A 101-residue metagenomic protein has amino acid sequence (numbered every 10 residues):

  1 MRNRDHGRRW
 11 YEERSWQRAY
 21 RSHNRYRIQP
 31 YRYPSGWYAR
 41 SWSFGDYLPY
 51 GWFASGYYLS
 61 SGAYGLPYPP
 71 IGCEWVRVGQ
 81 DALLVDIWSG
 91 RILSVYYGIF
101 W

Functional and structural regions predicted by a protein language model:
R2-W101: Low-complexity segments
